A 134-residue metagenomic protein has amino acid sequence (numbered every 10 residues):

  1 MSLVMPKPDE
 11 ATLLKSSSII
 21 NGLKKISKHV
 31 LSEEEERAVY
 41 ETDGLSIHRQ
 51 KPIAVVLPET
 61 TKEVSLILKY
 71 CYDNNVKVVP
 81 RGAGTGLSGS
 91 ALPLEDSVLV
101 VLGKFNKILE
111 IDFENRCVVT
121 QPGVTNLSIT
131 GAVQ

Functional and structural regions predicted by a protein language model:
M1-Q134: Noncatalytic alpha-helical scaffold of FAD-dependent oxidoreductases
